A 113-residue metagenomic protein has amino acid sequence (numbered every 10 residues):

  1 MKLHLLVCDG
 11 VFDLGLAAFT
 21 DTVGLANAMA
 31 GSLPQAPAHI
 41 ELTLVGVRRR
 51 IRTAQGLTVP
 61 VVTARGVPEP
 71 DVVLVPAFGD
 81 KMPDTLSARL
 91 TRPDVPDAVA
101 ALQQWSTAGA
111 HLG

Functional and structural regions predicted by a protein language model:
M1-G109: Extended, subdomain-level signal for the structured scaffold at the beginning of enzyme domains
